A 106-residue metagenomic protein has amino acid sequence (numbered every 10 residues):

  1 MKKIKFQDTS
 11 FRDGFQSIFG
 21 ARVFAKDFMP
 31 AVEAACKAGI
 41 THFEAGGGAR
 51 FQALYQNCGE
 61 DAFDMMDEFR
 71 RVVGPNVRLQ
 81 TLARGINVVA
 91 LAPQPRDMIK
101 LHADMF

Functional and structural regions predicted by a protein language model:
M1-F19, M66-R71: N-terminal amphipathic alpha-helix/helix-capping segment at the start of soluble metabolic enzymes
K3-F6, G14-Q16, H42-E44, N76-L82: Structural preference for beta-strand elements that scaffold enzyme active sites
T9-P30, Q80-I99: Active-site mouth loops of central-metabolism enzymes
D27-A49, L101-F106: Catalytic domains of carbohydrate-active enzymes, especially glycoside hydrolases
G47-F106: Active-site beta->alpha loop and helix N-cap motifs at the rims of alpha/beta catalytic domains
